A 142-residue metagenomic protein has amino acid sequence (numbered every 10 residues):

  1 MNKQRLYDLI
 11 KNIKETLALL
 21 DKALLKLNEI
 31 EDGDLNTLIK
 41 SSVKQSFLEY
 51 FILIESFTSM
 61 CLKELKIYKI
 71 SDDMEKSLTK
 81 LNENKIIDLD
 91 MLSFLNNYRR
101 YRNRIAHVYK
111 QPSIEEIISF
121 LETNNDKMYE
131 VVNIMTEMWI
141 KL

Functional and structural regions predicted by a protein language model:
M1-L142: Solvent-exposed interaction patches of small proteins and small membrane subunits
